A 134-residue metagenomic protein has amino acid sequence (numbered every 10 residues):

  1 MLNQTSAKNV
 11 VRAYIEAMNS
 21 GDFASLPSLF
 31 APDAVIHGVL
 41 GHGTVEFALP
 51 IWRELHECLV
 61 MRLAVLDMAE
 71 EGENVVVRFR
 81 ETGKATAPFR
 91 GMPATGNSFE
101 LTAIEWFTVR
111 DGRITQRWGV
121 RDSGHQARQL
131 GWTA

Functional and structural regions predicted by a protein language model:
M1-A134: C-terminal and inter-domain tail/linker signature
